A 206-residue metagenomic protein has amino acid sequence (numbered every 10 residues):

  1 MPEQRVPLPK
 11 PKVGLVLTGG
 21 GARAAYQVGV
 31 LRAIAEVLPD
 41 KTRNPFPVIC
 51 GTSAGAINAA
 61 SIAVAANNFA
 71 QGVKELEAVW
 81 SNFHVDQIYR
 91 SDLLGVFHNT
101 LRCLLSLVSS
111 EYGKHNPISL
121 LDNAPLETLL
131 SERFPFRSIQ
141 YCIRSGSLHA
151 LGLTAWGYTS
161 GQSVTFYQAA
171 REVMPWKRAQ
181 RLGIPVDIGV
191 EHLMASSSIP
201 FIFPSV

Functional and structural regions predicted by a protein language model:
M1-R5: Non-catalytic, mobile gating and regulatory segments of ester bond hydrolases
P7-P9, T42, Q140-S147, I184-V186: Solvent-exposed alpha-helices and their adjacent loops that cap or buttress functional pockets in soluble metabolic
L8-V16, G21-L120, A124, L130 (+2 more regions): Patatin-like phospholipase
V85, E132-I139, A195, I199: Alpha-helix capping at helix-to-loop junctions
S119-A150, V206: Surface cap/lid and interfacial helix-loop subdomains adjacent to catalytic sites that gate substrate access
R144-V206: Active-site gating loop/helix substructures
